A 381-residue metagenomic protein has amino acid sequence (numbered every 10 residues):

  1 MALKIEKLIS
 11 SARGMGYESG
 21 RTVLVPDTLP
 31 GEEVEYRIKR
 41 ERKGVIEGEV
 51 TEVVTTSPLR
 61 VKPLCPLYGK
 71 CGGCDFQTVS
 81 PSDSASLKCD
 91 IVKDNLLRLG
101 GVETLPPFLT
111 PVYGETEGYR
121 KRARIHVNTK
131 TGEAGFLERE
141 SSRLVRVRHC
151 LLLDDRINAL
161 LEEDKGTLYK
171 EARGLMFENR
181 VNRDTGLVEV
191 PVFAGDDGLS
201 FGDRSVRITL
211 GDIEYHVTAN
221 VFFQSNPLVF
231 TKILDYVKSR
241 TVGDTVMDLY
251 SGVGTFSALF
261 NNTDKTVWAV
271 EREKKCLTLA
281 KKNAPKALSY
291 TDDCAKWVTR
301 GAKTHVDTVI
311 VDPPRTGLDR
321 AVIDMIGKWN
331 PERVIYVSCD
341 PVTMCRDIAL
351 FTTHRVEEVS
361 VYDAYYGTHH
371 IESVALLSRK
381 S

Functional and structural regions predicted by a protein language model:
M1-L67, S141: Terminal RNA-binding accessory module
K4-S11, T167, R180-S381: Rossmann-like S-adenosyl-L-methionine
I9, E18, L29, G118 (+4 more regions): A generic beta-sheet turn/junction motif
G16, G31, C74, D340 (+1 more regions): Residue-level signal for inorganic ion chemistry
E35-R37, R124, M247: Hydrophobic beta-strand signal
I38-R40, V127, N179: Conserved "cap/hinge" positions at secondary-structure junctions
T51-P63, G69-K170: Extended interfacial segments that mediate partner engagement and assembly in macromolecular machines
F108-T116, F177-R180, S360-A364: Short, solvent-exposed loop/turn elements at beta->coil junctions and helix N-caps that rim active or binding pockets
